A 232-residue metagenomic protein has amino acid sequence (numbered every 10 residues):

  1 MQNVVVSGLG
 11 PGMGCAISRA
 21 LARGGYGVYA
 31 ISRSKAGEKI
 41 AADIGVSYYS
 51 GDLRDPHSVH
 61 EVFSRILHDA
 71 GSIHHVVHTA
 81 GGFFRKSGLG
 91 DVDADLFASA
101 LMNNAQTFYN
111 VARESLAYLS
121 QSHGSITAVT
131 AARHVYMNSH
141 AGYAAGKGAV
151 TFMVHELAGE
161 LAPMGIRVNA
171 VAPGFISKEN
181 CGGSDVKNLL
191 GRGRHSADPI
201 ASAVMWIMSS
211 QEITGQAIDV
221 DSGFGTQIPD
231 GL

Functional and structural regions predicted by a protein language model:
G10-P11: Conserved glycine-rich cofactor-binding loop
S64, H68, N103-Q121, A158-G159 (+1 more regions): Amphipathic alpha-helical dimer-interface segment in Rossmann-like NAD(P)H-dependent oxidoreductases
G81-A98, S139-G142, L232: Conserved mid-core segment of classical short-chain dehydrogenase/reductases
G90-Y109, T127, V150: Catalytic Tyr-X3-Lys loop
A100, S125-A149, V154-P163: Catalytic loop of short-chain dehydrogenase/reductase
T151, L161-I176, I213-V220: Conserved Rossmann-fold SDR core element
N180-P199: Catalytic Tyr-x(3-8)-Lys segment
S196-V220, G225, G231: C-terminal substrate-recognition "lid" of short-chain dehydrogenase/reductases
